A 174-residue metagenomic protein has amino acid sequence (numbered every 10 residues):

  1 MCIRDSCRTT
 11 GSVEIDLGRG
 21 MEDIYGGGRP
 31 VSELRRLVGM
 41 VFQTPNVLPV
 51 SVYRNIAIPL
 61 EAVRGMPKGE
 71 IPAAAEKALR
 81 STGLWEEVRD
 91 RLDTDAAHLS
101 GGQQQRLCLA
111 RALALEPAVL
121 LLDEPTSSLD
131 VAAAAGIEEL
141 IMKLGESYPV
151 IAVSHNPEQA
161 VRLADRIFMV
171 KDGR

Functional and structural regions predicted by a protein language model:
S12-E33: ABC ATPase NBD Q-loop/coupling interface
S12-R19, G69-R89: Conserved ABC ATPase "signature" region
T94-L99, Q103: Conserved ABC ATPase signature
E116: Conserved catalytic motifs of ABC-family nucleotide-binding domains
L120-D123: Catalytic Walker B motif of ABC-type/P-loop ATPase nucleotide-binding domains
A135-E146: Helical segment within the ABC ATPase nucleotide-binding domain
Y148-V153: Conserved H-loop
